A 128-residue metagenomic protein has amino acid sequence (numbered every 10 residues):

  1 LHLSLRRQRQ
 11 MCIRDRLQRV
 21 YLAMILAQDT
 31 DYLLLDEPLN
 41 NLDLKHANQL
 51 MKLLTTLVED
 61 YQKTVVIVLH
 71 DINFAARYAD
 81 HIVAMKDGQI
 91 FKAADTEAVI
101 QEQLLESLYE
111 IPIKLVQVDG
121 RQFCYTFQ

Functional and structural regions predicted by a protein language model:
L1-R9, I13: Single conserved hydrophobic/aromatic residue that forms the stacking wall/gate of nucleotide- or nucleobase-binding
L33-E37: Catalytic Walker B motif of ABC-type/P-loop ATPase nucleotide-binding domains
N48-D60: Helical segment within the ABC ATPase nucleotide-binding domain
L69-H70: H-loop/switch region of ABC-family ATPase nucleotide-binding domains
A75-R77: A short, surface-exposed alpha-helical micro-motif characterized by mixed small hydrophobic and charged/polar residues
E102, E106-Q128: ABC ATPase nucleotide-binding domains
